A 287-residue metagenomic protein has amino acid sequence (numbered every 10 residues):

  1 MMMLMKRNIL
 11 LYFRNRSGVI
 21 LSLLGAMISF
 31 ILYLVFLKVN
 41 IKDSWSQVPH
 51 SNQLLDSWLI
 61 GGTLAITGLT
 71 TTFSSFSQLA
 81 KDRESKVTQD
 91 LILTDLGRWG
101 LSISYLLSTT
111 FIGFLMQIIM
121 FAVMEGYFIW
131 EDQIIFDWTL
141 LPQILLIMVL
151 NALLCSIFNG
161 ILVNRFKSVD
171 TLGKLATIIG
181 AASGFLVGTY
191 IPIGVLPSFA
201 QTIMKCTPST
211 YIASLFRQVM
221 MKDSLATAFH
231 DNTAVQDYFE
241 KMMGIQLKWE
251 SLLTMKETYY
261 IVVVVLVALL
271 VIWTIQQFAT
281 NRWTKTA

Functional and structural regions predicted by a protein language model:
M1-A26, S85-K86, T286: Aromatic- and glycine-rich beta-strand/loop motifs that create alpha-glucan
M3, R7-L11, S85-L93, K167 (+2 more regions): Short amphipathic alpha-helical coupling elements at transmembrane boundaries
Y12-K42, L55-T72, T110-Q117, A176-G184 (+1 more regions): Hydrophobic alpha-helical transmembrane segments of multi-pass membrane transport/permease proteins
S17-G18, G100, T171, T202: Residue-level recognition of membrane-helix boundary sites in multi-pass small-molecule transporters
I28, L32, L55-W130: Hydrophobic alpha-helical transmembrane segments of multi-pass membrane transport proteins
I31-N40, V163-V219, D223: Transmembrane helix segments
R98, L107-G184: Alpha-helical transmembrane segments and their short interhelical loops
A228-A287: Junction motif at the cytosolic side of a transmembrane helix
